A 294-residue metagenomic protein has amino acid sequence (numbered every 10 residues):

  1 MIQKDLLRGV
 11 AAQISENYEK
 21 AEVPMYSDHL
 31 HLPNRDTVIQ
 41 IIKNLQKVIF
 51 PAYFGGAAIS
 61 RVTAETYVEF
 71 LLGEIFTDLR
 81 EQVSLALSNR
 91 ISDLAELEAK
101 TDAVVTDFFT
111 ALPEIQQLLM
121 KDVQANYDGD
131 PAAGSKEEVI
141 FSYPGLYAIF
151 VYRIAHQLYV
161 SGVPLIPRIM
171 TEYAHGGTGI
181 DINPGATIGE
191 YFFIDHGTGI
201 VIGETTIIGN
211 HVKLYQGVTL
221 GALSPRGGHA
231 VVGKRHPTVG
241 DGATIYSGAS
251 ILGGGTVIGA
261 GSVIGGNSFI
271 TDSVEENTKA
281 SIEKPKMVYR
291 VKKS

Functional and structural regions predicted by a protein language model:
M1-I169: Terminal amphipathic alpha-helical/low-complexity segments used for targeting or macromolecular assembly
V123-N126, V139-P144, I149-V151, A174 (+4 more regions): Long, contiguous hydrophobic alpha-helical segments, chiefly transmembrane helices and signal peptides
V160-E190: Short, conserved active-site entrance elements at the starts or edges of catalytic domains
T178, N183-P184, G189-E190, D195-E204 (+10 more regions): Left-handed beta-helix
G228, V232-K234: Extended hydrophobic/aromatic segments used for targeting, binding, or gating
